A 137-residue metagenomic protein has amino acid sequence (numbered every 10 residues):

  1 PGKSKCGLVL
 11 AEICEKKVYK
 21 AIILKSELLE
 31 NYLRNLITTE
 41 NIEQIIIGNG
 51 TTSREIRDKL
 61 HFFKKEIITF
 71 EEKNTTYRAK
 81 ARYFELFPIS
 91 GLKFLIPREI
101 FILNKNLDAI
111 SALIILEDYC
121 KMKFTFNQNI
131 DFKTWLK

Functional and structural regions predicted by a protein language model:
K3-K137: Phosphate- and other anionic-substrate recognition elements at nucleic-acid/protein interfaces
